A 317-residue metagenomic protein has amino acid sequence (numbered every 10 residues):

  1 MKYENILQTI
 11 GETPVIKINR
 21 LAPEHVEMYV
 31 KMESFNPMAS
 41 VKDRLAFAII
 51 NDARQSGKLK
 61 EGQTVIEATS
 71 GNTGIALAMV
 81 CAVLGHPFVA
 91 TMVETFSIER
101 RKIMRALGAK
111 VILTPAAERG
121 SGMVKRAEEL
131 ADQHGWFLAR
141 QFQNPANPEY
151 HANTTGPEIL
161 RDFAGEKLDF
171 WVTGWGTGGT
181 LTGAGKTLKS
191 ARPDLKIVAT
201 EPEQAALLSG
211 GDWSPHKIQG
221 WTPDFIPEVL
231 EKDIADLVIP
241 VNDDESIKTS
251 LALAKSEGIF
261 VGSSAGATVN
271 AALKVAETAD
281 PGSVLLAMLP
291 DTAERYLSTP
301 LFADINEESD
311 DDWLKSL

Functional and structural regions predicted by a protein language model:
M1-L317: PLP-dependent amino-acid enzyme catalytic core
